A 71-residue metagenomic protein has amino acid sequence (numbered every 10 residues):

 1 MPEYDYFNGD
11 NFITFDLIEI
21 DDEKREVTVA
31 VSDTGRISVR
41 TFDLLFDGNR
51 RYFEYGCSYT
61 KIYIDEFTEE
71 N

Functional and structural regions predicted by a protein language model:
M1-D5: Short coil-to-beta transition motif at edge beta-strands of beta-rich domains
F7, N11-F15, E19-T68: Acidic, low-complexity, intrinsically disordered interaction modules
